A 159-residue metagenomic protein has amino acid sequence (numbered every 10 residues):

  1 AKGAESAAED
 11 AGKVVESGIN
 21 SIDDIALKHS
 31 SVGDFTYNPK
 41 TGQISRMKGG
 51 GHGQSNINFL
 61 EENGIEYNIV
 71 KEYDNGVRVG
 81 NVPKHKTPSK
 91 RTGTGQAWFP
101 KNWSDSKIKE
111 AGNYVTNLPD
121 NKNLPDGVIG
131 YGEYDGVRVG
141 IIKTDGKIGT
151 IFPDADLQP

Functional and structural regions predicted by a protein language model:
A1-V79, F152-P159: Low-complexity, glycine/serine/proline-rich disordered segments that function as export/translocation leaders
K2-E9, D24, G95, K109 (+2 more regions): N-terminal cationic amphipathic segment used for targeting or macromolecule association
V14, T92-Q96, D126, G132: Generic preference for well-ordered secondary structure
D24-L27, S31, N38, K101 (+3 more regions): Generic detector of bulky aromatic hydrophobic side chains
F35-Y37, I44, V70-K71, K84-S89 (+2 more regions): Assembly/interface hotspot detector across virion components, adhesins/toxins, and nucleic-acid enzymes
T36, T41, T87, T92-T94 (+3 more regions): Residue-identity detector for threonine
E62-K122: Long, charged/polar, surface-exposed segments that mediate recognition or autoinhibition
T116-P159: Active-site or metal-binding loop neighborhoods of secreted/extracellular toxin and effector enzymes
